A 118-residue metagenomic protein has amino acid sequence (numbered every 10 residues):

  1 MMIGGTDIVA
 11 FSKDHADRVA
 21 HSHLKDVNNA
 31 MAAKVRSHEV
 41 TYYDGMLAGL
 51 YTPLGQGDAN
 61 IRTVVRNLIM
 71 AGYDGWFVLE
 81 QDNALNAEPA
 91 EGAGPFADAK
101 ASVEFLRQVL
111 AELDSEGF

Functional and structural regions predicted by a protein language model:
M1-F118: Histidine-acidic metal/acid-base catalytic patches
